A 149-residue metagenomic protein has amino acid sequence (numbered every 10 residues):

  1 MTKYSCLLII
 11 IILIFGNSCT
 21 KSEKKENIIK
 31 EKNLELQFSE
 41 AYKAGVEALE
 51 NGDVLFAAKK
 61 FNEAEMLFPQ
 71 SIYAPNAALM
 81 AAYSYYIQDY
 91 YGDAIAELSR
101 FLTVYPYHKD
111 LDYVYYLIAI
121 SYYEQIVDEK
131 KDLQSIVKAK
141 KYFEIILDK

Functional and structural regions predicted by a protein language model:
M1-C19: Sec-dependent bacterial lipoprotein signal peptides
S18-K149: Acidic, polar-rich low-complexity tracts and alpha-helical solenoid repeat scaffolds
